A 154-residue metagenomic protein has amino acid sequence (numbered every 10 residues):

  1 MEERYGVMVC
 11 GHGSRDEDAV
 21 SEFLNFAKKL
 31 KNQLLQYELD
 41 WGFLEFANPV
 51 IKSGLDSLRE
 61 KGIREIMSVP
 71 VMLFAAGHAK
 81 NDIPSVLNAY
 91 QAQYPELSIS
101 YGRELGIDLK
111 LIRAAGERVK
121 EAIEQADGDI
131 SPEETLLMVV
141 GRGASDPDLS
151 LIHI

Functional and structural regions predicted by a protein language model:
M1-I152: Active-site-proximal alpha-helix that buttresses catalytic centers in soluble enzyme cores
